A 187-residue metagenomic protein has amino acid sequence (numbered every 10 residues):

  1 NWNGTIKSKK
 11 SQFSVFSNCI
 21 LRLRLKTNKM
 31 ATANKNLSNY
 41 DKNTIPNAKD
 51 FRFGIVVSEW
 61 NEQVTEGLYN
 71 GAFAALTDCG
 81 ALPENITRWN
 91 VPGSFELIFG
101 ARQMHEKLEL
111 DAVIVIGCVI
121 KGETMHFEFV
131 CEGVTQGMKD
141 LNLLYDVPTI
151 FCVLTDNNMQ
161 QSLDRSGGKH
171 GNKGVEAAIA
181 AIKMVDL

Functional and structural regions predicted by a protein language model:
S11-F13: Cationic, low-complexity basic patches in intrinsically disordered or flexible, solvent-exposed regions
M30-A48: N-terminal amphipathic/basic leader segments beginning at the initiator methionine
A31, E62, T77-A81, R102-E109 (+3 more regions): Generic secondary-structure signature for well-ordered alpha-helical cores
N43-V91: Glycine-rich phosphate/diphosphate-binding loop of Rossmann-like nucleotide-binding domains
E96, G100-M138: Glycine-rich phosphate-binding loop
F127, E132-L187: C-terminal binding/interaction regions
